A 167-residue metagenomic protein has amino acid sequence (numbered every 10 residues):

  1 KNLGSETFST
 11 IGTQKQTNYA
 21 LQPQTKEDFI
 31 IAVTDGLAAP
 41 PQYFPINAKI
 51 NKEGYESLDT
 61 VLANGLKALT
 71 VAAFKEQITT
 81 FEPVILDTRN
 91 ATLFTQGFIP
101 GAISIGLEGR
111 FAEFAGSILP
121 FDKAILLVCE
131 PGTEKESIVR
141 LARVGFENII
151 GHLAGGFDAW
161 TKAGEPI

Functional and structural regions predicted by a protein language model:
K1-V61: Divalent-metal (often Zn2+) His-rich catalytic cores of metallo-beta-lactamase-fold enzymes
F8, Q16-N18, P41, L66 (+3 more regions): Generic secondary-structure boundary/loop-capping signal
Q24, D28, L69, R110: Conserved active-site and cofactor/substrate-binding residues in soluble primary-metabolism enzymes
E27-I30, K75, A112, G116: Predominant activation on well-ordered alpha-helical scaffold segments within soluble catalytic domains
A39-A102, G109: Alpha/beta-hydrolase fold catalytic core
K49-E56, A91-P100, I105-I167: Thiolate-centered catalytic microenvironments shared by cysteine-dependent enzyme domains
